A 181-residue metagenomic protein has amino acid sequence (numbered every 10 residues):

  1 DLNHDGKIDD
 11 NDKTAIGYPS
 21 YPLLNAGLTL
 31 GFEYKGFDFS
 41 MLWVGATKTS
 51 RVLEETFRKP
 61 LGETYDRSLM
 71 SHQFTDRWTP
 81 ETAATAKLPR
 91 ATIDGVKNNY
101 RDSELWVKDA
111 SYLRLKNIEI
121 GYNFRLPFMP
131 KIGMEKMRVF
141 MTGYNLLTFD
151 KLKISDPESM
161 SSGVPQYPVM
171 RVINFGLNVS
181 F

Functional and structural regions predicted by a protein language model:
D1-S20, L61, M70, W78-P80: Conserved small-residue
L24-A26, K35-F37, S111, G133-M137 (+1 more regions): Outer-envelope beta-barrel architecture signal
G27-T29, N117-G121, N174-G176: Membrane-embedded beta-strand positions in outer-membrane beta-barrel channels/transporters
Y34-G36, G45-T49, N117, F124 (+2 more regions): Transmembrane beta-strands of outer-membrane beta-barrel pores
G36-S40, P127-F128: Repeated loop/turn-to-beta-strand initiation elements of outer-membrane beta-barrel proteins
M41, V139-M141, L177: Membrane-embedded beta-strand positions of outer-membrane beta-barrel proteins
A46-R138: Extracytoplasmic gating/loop element in the C-terminal half of outer-membrane beta-barrel translocons and assembly
R67-M70, R77-A84, Y100, L146-F181: C-terminal beta-signal and terminal closure region of outer-membrane beta-barrel proteins
